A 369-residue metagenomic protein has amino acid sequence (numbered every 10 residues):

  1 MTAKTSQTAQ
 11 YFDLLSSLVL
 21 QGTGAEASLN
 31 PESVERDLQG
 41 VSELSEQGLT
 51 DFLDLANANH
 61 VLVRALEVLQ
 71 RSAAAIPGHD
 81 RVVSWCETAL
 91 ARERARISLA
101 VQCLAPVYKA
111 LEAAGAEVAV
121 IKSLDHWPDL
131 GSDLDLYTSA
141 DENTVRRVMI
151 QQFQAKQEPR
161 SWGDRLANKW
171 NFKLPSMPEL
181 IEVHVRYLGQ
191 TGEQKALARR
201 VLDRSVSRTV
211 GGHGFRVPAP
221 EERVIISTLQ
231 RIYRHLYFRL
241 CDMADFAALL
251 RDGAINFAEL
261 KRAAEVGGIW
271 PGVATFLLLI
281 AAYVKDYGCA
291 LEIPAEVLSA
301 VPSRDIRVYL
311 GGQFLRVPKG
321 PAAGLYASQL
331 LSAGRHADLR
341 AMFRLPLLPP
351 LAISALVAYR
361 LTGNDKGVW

Functional and structural regions predicted by a protein language model:
T2-S132, T138-W369: Conserved NTP-donor binding/palm subdomain of two-metal-ion nucleotidyltransferases/polymerases, i.e., the charged
